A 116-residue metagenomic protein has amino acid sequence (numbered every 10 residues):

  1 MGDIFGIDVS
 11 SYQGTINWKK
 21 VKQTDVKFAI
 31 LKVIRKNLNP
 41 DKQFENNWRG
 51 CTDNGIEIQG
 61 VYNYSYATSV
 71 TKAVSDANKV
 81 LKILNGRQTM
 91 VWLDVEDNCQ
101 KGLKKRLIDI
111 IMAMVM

Functional and structural regions predicted by a protein language model:
G2-V115: Substrate-binding cleft of extracellular glycoside hydrolase catalytic domains
